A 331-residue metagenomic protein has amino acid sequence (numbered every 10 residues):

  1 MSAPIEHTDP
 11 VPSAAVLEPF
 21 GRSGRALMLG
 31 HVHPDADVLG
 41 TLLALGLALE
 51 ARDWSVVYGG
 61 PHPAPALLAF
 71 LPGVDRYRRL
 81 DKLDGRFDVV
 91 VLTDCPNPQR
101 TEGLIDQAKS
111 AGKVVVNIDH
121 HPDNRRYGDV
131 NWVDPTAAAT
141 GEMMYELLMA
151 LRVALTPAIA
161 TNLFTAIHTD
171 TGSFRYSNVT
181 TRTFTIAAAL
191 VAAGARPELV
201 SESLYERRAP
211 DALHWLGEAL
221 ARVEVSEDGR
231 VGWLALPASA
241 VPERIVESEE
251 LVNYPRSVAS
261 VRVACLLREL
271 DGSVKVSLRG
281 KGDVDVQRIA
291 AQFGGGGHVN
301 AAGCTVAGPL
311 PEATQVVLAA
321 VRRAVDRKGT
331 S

Functional and structural regions predicted by a protein language model:
S2-V32, G40-A69, D84-F87, H168-G329: Hydrophobic helix-and-loop "lid/oligomerization" segment in the mid-to-C-terminal part of catalytic domains
V32, A36-V38, C95, H120 (+2 more regions): Generic detector of well-ordered alpha-helical packing
A36-L42, P98-E102: Short glycine/serine/threonine-rich phosphate/pyrophosphate-binding segments that cradle anionic phosphate groups
T41-A44, P72-V74, L104-A108, V130-V133 (+2 more regions): Short, glycine/charged-enriched secondary-structure capping and boundary segments
A48, D106-V114, A150, T181: A glycine- and small-aliphatic-rich helix-loop capping segment at beta-alpha/alpha-beta transitions that lines
P72-V74, L80-V130: Active-site cofactor/cluster-binding pocket
R79-D81, G103-Q107, N131-D134, R152-A154 (+2 more regions): A generic local secondary-structure boundary/capping motif
I118-I186: Short alpha-helices
